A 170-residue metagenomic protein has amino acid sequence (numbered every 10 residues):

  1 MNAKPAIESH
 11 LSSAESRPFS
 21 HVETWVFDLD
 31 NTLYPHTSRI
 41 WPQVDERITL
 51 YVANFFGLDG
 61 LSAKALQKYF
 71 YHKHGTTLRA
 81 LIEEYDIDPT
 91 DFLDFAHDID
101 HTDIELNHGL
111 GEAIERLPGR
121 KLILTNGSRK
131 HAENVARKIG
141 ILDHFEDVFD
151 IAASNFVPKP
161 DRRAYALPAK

Functional and structural regions predicted by a protein language model:
M1, T125-S128: Helix N-cap/beta->alpha junction signal
K4, H10, P18-F27, T32-G111 (+1 more regions): N-terminal helical cap/lid subdomain that shapes the substrate entry/recognition surface in HAD-like hydrolases
A14-P18, K170: Short amphipathic alpha-helix with an adjacent loop that forms part of the alpha/beta core around
E15, L110, Y165: Acidic, amphipathic alpha-helical patches
H36, I123-L124: Small/polar loops that bind or transfer phosphate-bearing groups
Y85-D86, L117-K121, K170: Short glycine/proline-enriched coil/turn segments at helix->beta-strand junctions
L122, R129-K170: Substrate-recognition "cap/lid" segment bordering the active-site pocket of phosphatases
